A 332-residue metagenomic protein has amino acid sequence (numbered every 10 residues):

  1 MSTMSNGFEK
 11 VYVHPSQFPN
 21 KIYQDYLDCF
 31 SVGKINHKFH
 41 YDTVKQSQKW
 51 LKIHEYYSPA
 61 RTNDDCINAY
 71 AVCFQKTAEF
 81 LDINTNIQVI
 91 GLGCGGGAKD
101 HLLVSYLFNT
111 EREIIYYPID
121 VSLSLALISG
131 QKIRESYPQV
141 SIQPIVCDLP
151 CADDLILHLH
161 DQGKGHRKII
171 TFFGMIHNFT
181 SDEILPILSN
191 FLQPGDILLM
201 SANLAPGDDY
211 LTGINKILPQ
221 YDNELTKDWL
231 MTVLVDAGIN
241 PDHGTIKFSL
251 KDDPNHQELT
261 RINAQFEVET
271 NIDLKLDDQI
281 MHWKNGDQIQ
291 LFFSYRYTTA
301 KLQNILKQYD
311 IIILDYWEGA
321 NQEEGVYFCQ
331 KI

Functional and structural regions predicted by a protein language model:
M1-I90, G97-I115, I119-I145, D153 (+3 more regions): Rossmann-like AdoMet
I170-T171: A conserved beta-strand element that flanks and buttresses the S-adenosyl-L-methionine
H177-N190: A short, conserved alpha-helix within the catalytic core of class I
L192-D208: Conserved beta-strand signature within the Rossmann-like core of class I S-adenosyl-L-methionine
I217-I311: Substrate-binding/catalytic lobe of Class I Rossmann-like enzymes that use SAM or dcSAM, i.e., the mid-to-C-terminal
I312-Y316: A short linear hydrophobic-aromatic micro-motif
Q322-I332: Core SAM-dependent methyltransferase catalytic element
